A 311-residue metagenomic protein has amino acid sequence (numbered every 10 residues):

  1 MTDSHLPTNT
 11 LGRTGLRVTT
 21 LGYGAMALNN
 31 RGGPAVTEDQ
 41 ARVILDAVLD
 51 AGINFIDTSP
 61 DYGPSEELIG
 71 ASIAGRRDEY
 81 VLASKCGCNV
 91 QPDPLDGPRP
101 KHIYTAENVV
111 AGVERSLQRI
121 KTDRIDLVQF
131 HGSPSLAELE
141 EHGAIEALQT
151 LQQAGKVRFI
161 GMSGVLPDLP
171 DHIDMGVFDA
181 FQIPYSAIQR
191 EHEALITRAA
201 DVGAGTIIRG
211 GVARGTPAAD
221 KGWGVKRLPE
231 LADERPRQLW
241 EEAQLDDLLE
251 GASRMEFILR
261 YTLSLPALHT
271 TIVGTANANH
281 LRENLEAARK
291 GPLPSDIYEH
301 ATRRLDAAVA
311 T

Functional and structural regions predicted by a protein language model:
M1-S84: N-terminal binding-site loop/beta-alpha segment at the start of enzyme catalytic domains that lines or forms
T10, V18-G22, N54-F55, E79-K85 (+5 more regions): Structural preference for beta-strand elements that scaffold enzyme active sites
L11, Y23, A41, V48 (+11 more regions): Conserved, mostly hydrophobic/aromatic
M26-L28, S59-D61, K85-N89, F130-S133 (+4 more regions): Active-site beta-loop-alpha junctions enriched in small/polar residues
G32, D46, D93-A187, A194 (+1 more regions): Glycine/proline-rich, positively charged, aromatic-decorated active-site loop/lid region on the catalytic face
I44, L49, N54, A194-T311: Structured C-terminal cap/extension of enzyme domains
A74-R76, P98-H102, A144, V177-A180 (+3 more regions): Short, hinge-like loop/turn segments at secondary-structure boundaries
E79-L82, F178-S186, G291-E299: Short hydrophobic/aromatic-enriched beta-strand-loop microsegments
